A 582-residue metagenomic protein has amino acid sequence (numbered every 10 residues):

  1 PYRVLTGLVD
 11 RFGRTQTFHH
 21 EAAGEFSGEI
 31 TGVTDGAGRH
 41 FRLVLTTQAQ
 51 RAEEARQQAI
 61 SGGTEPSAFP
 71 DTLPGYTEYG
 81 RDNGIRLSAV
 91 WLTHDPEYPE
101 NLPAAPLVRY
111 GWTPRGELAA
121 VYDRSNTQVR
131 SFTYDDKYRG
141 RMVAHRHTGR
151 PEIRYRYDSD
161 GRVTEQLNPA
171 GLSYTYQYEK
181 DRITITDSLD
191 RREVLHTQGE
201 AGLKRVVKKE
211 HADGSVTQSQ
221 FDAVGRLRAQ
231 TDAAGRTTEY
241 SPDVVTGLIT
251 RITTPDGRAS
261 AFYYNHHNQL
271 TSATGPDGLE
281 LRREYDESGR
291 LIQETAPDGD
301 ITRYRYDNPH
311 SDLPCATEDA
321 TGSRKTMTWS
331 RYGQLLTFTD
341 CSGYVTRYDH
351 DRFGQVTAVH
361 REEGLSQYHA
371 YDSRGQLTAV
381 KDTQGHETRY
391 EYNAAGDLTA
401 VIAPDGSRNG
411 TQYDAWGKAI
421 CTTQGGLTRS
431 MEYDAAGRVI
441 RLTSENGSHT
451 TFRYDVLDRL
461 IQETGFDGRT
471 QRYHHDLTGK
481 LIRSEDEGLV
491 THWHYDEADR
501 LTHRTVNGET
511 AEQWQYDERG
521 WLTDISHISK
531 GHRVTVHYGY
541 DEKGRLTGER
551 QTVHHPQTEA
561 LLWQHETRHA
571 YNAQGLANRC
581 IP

Functional and structural regions predicted by a protein language model:
P1-P582: Extended charged/polar low-complexity repeat regions
